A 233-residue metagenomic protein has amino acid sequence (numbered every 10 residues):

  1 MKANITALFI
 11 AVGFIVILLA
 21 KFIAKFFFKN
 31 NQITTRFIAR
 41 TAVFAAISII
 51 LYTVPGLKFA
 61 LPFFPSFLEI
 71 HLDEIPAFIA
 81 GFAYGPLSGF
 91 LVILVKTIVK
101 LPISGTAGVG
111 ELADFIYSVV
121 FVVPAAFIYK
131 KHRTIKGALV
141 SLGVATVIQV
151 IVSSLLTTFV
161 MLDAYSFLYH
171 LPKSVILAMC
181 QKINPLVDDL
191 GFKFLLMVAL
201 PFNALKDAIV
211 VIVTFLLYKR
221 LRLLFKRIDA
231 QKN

Functional and structural regions predicted by a protein language model:
M1-N233: Loop-helix junctions at membrane interfaces
